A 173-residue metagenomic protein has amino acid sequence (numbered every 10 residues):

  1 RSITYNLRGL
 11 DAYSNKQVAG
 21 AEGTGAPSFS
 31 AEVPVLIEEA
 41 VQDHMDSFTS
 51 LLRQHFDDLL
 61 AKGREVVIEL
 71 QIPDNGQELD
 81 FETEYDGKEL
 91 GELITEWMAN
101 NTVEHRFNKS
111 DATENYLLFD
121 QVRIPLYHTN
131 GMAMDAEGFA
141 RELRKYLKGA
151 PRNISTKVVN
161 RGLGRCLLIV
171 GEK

Functional and structural regions predicted by a protein language model:
R1, Y5-G9, G23, I68 (+2 more regions): Long, contiguous hydrophobic alpha-helical segments, chiefly transmembrane helices and signal peptides
R1-R8, G149-G171: A short, hydrophobic beta-strand-centered structural micro-motif
S2-Y5, A61-E65, L117, L163: Extracytoplasmic
R8, K16, K62, K88 (+5 more regions): Context-gated lysine
Y13-H105, K173: C-terminal/domain-edge helix-coil "capping" segments
A99-V159: C-terminal soluble interaction/assembly domains
Y127, G131-M134, R165-K173: Polar/charged, Gly/Pro-rich intrinsically disordered segments
